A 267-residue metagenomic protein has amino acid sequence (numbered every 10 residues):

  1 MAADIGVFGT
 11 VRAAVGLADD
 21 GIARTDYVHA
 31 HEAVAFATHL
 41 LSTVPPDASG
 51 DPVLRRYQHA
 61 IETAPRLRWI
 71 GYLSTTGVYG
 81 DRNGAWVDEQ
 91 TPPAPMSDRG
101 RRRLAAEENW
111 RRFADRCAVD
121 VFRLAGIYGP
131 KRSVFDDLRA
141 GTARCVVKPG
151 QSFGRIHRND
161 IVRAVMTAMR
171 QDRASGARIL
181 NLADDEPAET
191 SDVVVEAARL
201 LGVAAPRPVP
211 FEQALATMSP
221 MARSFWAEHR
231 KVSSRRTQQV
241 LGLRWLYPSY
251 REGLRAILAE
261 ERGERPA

Functional and structural regions predicted by a protein language model:
A35-Y72, A105: NAD(P)-cofactor binding segment of oxidoreductase domains
L40, I161, V165, L182 (+3 more regions): Non-catalytic, hydrophobic alpha-helical segments
R56-D98: Conserved Rossmann-fold NAD(P)-dependent oxidoreductase catalytic core, especially the SDR/UDP-sugar
N83-V121, V146: Catalytic helix-loop patch of NAD(P)-dependent Rossmann-fold dehydrogenases
G129-D137, V146-M169, R178: Substrate-positioning beta->alpha
A164, Q171-A222: Mid/C-terminal beta-alpha module of Rossmann-like enzyme folds, strongest in SDR-family dehydrogenases/epimerases
L215-R244: Conserved C-terminal active-site "lid" loop/helix of NAD(P)H-dependent oxidoreductases that clamps the redox cofactor
P248-A267: Amphipathic terminal alpha-helices
